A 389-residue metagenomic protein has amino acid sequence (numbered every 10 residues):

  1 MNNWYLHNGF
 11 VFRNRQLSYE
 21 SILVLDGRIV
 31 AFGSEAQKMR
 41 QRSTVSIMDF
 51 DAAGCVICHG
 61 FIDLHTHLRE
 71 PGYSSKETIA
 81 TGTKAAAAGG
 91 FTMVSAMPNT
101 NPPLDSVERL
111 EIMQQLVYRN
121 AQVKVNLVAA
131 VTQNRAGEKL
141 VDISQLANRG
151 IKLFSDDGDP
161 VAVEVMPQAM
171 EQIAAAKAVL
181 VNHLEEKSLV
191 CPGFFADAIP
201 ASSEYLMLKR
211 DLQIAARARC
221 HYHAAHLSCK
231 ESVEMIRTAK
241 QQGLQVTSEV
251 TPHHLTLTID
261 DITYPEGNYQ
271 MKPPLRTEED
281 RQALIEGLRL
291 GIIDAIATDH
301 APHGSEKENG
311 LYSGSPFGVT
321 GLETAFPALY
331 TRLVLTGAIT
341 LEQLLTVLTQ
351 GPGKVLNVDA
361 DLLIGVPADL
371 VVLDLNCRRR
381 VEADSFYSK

Functional and structural regions predicted by a protein language model:
M1-R42: N-terminal metal-binding scaffold of metallo-dependent hydrolase/deaminase domains
G9, I22, G27, G54 (+14 more regions): Divalent metal-coordination and catalytic microenvironments
G9, I364-K389: C-terminal cap of metal-dependent C-N hydrolases
K38-I57: Active-site metal-binding motif and surrounding structural segment of the metallo-beta-lactamase
A53-V117: Metal-associated gating/positioning segment near the N- to mid-region
C58, V107-K124, E171-E185, T324-A328: Alpha-helix-loop-beta-strand connector modules within alpha/beta enzyme cores
L140-I296: Histidine/acidic residue-rich metal-binding segments in metalloenzymes
A196-A198, S202-R219, R289-L290, D294-I296 (+1 more regions): His/Asp/Glu-enriched, well-ordered alpha-helical/loop segment that forms or immediately abuts the divalent-metal
